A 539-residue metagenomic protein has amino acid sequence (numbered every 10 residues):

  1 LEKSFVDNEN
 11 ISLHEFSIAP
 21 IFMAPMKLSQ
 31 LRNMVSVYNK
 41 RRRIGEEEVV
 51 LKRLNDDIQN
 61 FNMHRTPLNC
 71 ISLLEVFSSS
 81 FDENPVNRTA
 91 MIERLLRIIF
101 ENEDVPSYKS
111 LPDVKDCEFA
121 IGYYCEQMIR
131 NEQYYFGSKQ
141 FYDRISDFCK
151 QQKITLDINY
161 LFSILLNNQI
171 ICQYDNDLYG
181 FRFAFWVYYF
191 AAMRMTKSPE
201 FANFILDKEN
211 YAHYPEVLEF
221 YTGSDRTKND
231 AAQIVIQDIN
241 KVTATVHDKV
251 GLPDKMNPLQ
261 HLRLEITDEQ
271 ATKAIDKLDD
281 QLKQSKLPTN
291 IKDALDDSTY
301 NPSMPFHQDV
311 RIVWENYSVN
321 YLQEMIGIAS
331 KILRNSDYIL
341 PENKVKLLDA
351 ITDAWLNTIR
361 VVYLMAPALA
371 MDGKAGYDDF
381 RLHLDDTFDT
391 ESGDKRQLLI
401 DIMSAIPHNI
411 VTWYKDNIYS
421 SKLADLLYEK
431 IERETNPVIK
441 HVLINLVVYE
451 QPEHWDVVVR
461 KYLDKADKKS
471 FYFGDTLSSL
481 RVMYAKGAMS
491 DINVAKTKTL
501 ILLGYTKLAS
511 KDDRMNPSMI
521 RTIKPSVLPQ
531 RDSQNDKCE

Functional and structural regions predicted by a protein language model:
E2-A19, M23-K197, D207-A212: Extended hydrophobic
E2-N8, M34, F119, I520-T522 (+3 more regions): Charged, amphipathic alpha-helical interface modules that flank catalytic cores or transmembrane segments and mediate
R194, P199-C538: Extended amphipathic alpha-helical scaffold segments
